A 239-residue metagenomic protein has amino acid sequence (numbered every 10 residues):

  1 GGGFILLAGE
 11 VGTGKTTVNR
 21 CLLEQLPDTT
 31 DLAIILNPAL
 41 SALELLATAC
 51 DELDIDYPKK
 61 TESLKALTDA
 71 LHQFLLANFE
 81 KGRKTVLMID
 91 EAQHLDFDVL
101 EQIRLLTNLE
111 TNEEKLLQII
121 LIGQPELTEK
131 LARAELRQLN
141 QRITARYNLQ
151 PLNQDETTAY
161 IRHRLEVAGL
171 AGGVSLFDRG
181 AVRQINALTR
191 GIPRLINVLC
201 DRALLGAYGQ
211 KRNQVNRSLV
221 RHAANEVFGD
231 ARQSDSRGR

Functional and structural regions predicted by a protein language model:
G1-C21: Walker A/P-loop nucleotide-binding motif
F4, H72-L76, E80-L121, A134: Conserved Walker B catalytic segment
L23-Q25, L127-R142, P151: Short regulatory helix/loop adjacent to the ATP-binding pocket of P-loop NTPases
T29-D31, L40-K59: Conserved NTP-binding/hydrolysis module of P-loop NTPases
I35-A39, L131, T144-T157: Conserved AAA+ ATPase "SRH/arginine-finger" region at the nucleotide-binding site
D51-D54, P125-E126, A134, L152-A171: Conserved AAA+ ATPase "sensor/coupling" helix adjacent to the nucleotide-binding pocket
S63-H72, K84, Y160, G173-L188: Short conserved motifs of the RecA-like P-loop NTPase core
V167-R239: C-terminal alpha-helical "lid" subdomain
